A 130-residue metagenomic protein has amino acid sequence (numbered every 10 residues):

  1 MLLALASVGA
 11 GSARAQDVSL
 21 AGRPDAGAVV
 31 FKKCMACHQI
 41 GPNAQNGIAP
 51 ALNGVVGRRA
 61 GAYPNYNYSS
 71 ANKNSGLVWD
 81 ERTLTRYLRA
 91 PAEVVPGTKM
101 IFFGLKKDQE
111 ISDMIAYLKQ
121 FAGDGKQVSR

Functional and structural regions predicted by a protein language model:
M1-V8: Bacterial N-terminal signal peptides
G11-F31: Electrostatic cytochrome c docking/interface patches
P24-A28, P42-E81, K99-G104: Gly/Gly-Pro-rich "capping" loops immediately C-terminal to redox-active cysteine motifs in periplasmic/lumenal
G27, K32-I40, M114: The canonical Cys-X-X-Cys-His
C37-I40, A44, V94: Histidine kinase transmitter module recognition
D80-S129: C-terminal capping alpha-helices of c-type cytochrome domains
